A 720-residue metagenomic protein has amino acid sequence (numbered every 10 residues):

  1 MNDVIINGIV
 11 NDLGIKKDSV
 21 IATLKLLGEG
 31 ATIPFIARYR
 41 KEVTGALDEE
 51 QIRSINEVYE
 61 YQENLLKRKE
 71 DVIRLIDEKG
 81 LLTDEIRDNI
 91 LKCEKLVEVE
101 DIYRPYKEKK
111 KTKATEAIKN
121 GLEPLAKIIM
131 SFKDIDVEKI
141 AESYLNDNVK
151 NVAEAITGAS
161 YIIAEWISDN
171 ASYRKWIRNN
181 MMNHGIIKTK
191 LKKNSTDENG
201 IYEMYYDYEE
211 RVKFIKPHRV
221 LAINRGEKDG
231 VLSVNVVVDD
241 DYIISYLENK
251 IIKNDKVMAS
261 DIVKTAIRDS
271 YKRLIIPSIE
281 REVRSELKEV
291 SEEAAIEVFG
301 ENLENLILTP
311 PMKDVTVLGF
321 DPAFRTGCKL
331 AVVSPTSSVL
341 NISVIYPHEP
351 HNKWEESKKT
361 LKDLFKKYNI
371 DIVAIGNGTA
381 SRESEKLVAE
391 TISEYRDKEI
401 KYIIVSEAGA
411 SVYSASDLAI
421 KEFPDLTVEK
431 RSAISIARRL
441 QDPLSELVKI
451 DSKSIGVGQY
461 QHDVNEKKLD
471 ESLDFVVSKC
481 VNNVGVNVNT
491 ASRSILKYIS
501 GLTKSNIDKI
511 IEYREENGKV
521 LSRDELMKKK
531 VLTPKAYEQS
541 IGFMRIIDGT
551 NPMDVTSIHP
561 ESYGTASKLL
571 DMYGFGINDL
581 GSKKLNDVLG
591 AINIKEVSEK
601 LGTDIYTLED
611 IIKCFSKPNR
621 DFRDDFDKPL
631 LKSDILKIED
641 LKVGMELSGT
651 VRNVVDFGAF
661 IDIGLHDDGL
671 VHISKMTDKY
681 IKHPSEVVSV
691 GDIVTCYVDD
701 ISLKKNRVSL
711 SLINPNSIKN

Functional and structural regions predicted by a protein language model:
M1-I21, G28: Generic start-of-chain signal for non-secretory N-termini
I5, N64-L81, L91, K421-K519 (+4 more regions): Long, highly charged, low-complexity intrinsically disordered interaction regions that mediate electrostatic DNA/RNA
K25-G28, P105, E116-K119, A222-G226 (+17 more regions): Replace "in large, NTP-powered and nucleic-acid-processing enzymes" with "in large, NTP-powered factors and other
I36, I90-L91, E116-A117, G121 (+6 more regions): A short amphipathic alpha-helix within small helical-bundle interaction modules
Q51-S54, Y61, L65-G319, A323-D425 (+1 more regions): Duplex nucleic acid-engaging cores and interfaces of nucleic-acid transaction enzymes
L75, N89, E100-Y103, K228-D239 (+3 more regions): Structured, non-catalytic alpha/beta "coupling" segments that mediate domain-domain communication and provide generic
N179-I187, F320-F324, T379-A380, I404-V412 (+5 more regions): A glycine-rich phosphate-binding loop feature that marks nucleotide/adenosyl-phosphate handling sites
G549-T550, D554-N720: Single-stranded RNA-binding regions, centering on S1/OB-family and related RNA-binding modules
